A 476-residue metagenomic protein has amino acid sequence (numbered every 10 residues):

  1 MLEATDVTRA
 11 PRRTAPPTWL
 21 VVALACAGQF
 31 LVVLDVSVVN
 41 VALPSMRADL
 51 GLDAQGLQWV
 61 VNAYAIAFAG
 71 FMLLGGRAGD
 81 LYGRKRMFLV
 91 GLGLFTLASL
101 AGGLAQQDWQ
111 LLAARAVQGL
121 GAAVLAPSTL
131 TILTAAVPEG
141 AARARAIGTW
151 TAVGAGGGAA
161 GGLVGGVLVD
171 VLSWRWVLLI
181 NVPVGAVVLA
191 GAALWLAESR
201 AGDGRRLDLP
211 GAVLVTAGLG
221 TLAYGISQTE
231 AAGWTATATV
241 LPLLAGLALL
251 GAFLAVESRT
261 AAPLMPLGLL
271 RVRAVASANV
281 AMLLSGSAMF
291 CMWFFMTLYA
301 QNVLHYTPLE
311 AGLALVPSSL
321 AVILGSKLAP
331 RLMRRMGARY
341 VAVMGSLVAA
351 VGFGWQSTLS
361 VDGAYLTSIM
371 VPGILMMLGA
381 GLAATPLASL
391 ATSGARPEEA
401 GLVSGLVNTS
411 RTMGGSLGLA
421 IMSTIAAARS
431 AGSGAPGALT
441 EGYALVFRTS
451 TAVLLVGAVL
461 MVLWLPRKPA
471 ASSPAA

Functional and structural regions predicted by a protein language model:
M1-P17, A201, W464-A476: Intrinsic disorder in cytosolic terminal tails and internal cytosolic loops of multi-pass membrane transporters
L2-L194, L328, M336, L347-A350 (+3 more regions): Transmembrane-helix bundle of Major Facilitator Superfamily
T18-V41, A54, T237-L249, A261-S433 (+2 more regions): 12-transmembrane solute porter fold
V32, V61-Y64, F68, F95 (+12 more regions): Structural signature of transmembrane alpha-helices in multi-pass secondary transporters
M46-R47, A78-G79, V164-L172, I226 (+4 more regions): Interfacial helix-cap and linker-helix signal at transmembrane-aqueous boundaries of multi-pass secondary transporters
V90, A142-G154, G204-L214, T239 (+2 more regions): Cytoplasmic-side transmembrane-helix entry/capping segments in multi-pass membrane proteins
I132, A136, V167, W195 (+5 more regions): A residue-level signal for alpha-helical anchor/packing sites in multi-pass solute transporters
G148, D170-L283, A288, Y306-T307 (+3 more regions): Hydrophobic transmembrane-helix bundles of small-molecule transporters
